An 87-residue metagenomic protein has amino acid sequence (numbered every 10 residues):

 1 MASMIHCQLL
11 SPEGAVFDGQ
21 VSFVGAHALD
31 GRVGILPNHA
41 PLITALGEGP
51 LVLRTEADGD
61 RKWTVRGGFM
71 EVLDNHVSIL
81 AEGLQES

Functional and structural regions predicted by a protein language model:
M4-S87: Compact, glycine-rich, soluble single-domain proteins
